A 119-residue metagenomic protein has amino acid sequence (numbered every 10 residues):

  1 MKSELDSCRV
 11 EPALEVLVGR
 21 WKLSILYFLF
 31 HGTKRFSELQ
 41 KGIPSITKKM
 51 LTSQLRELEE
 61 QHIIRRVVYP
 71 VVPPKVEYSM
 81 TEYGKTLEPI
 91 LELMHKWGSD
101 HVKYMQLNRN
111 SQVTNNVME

Functional and structural regions predicted by a protein language model:
M1-R20, L93-M94, G98-V102: N-terminal amphipathic alpha-helix
C8-M50, P70, P74-E77: N-terminal helix-turn-helix DNA-binding core of bacterial DNA-binding proteins
Y27, K85-E119: Amphipathic alpha-helical dimerization/coiled-coil segments that flank or bridge DNA-binding/regulatory modules
Q54: Residues within the DNA-recognition helix of helix-turn-helix
E57: Alpha-helical DNA-recognition elements
H62: Glycine-centered, phosphate/nucleic-acid-interacting loop/turn motifs that mediate DNA/RNA or nucleotide
R66: Short beta-strand "wing" residues that participate in macromolecule-binding interfaces
P70-L93: Basic, amphipathic "hinge/linker" alpha-helix immediately C-terminal to the N-terminal HTH DNA-binding motif
